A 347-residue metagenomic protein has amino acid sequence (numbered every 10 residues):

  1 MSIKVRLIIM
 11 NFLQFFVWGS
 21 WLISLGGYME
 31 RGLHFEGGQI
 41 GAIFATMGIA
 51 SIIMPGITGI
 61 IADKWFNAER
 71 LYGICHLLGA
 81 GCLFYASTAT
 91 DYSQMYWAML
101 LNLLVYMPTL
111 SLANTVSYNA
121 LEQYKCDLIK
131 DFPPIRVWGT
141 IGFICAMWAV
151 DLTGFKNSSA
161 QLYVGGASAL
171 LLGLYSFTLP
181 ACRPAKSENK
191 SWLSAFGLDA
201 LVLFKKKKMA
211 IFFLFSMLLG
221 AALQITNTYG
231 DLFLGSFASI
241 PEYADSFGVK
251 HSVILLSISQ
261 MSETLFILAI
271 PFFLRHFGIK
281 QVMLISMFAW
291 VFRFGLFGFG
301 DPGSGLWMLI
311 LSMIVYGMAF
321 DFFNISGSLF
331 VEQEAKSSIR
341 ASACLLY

Functional and structural regions predicted by a protein language model:
M1, L179-L214, S239-A244: Juxtamembrane intracellular "pre-TM" segments in multi-pass secondary transporters
M1-G48, K208-Y243, H251, N324: Helix-loop boundary and gating motifs at the non-cytosolic
F12, C82, Y92-S111, V116 (+2 more regions): Hydrophobic core of transmembrane alpha-helices in multi-pass small-molecule transporters, especially MFS/SLC-type
A42-I60, I254-A269: Central cavity-lining transmembrane alpha-helices of secondary-active solute carriers, predominantly the Major
D63-H76, R275-M287: Cytoplasmic membrane-interface "Motif A"-like loop-to-helix N-cap segments of 12-TM Major Facilitator Superfamily
L77-D91, F288-P302: C-terminal ends and interior cores of transmembrane alpha-helices in multi-pass membrane transporters/permeases
M107-K125, F322-K336: Intracellular juxtamembrane helix-capping segments at the cytosolic ends of symmetry-related transmembrane helices
Q161-T178: Symmetry-related core transmembrane helices of the 12-TM Major Facilitator Superfamily/SLC fold
